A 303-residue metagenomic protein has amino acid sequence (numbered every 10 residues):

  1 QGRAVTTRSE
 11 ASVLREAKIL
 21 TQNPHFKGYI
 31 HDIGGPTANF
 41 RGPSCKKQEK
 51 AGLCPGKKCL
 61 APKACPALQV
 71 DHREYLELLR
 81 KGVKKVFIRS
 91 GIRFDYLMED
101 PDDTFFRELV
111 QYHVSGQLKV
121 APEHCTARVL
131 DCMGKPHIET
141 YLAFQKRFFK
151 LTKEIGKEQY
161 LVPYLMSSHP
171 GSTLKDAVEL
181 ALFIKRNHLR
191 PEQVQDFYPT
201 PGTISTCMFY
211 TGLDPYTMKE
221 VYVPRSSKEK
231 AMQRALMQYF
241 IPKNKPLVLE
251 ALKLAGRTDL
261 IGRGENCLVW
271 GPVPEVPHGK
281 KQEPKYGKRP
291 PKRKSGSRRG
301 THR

Functional and structural regions predicted by a protein language model:
Q1-A11: Canonical Radical SAM [4Fe-4S] cluster-binding loop centered on the CxxxCxxC motif and its immediate flanking residues
V13, V120, V194, G256: Conserved, mostly hydrophobic/aromatic
R15-V162, M166-P170: Conserved SAM/AdoMet-binding glycine-rich loop
S44, K50-R73, D131-M133, H137-E139 (+3 more regions): Radical SAM enzyme [4Fe-4S]-AdoMet core and its adjacent flexible, acidic and glycine-rich loops/tails across
T104-F105, H169-R186: Catalytic cores of alpha/beta
F106-S115, L182-Y198: Structural recognition of alpha->loop->beta junctions
V162, P191-P199, R263-N266: A generic structural motif
G202-R303: Radical SAM enzyme core and accessory elements
